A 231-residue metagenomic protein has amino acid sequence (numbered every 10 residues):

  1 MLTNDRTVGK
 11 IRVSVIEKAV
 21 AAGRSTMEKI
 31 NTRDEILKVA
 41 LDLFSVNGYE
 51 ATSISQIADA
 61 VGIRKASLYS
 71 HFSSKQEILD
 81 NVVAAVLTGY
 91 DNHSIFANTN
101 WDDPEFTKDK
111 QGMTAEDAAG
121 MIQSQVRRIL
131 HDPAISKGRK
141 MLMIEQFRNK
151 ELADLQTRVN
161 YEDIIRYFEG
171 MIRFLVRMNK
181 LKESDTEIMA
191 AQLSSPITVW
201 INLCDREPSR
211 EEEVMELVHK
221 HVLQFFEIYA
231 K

Functional and structural regions predicted by a protein language model:
M1-N31, W101: N-terminal intrinsically disordered/low-complexity leader segments
E35, V39, L43-A85: Helix-turn-helix
K75, V82, V86, Y90 (+7 more regions): Hydrophobic/aromatic residues within well-ordered alpha-helical segments
N81, S94-P133, M189-A190: Hydrophobic alpha-helical connector segments
G89-H93, A97, N149, Y167 (+5 more regions): A short secondary-structure junction motif
L130-M143, F147-R177: Amphipathic alpha-helical packing segments from all-alpha helical-bundle domains
D154, R158, E162, I172-L223: Hydrophobic/aromatic-rich alpha-helical bundle segments in the mid-to-C-terminal region
H221-K231: C-terminal alpha-helix
